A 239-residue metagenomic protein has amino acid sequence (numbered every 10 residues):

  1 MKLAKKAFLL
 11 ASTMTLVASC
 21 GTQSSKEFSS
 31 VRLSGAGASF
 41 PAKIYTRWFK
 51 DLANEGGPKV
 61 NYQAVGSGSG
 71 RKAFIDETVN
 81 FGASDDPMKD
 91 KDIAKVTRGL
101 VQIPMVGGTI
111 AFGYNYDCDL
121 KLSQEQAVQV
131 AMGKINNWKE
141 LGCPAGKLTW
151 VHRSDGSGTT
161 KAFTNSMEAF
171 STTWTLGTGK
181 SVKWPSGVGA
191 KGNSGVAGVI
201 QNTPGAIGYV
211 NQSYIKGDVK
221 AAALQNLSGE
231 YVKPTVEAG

Functional and structural regions predicted by a protein language model:
M1-R32: Short, low-complexity disordered leader/linker segments with a strong preference for bacterial N-terminal type II
C20-V96, L100-G239: Exported/periplasmic ABC-transporter solute-binding proteins
